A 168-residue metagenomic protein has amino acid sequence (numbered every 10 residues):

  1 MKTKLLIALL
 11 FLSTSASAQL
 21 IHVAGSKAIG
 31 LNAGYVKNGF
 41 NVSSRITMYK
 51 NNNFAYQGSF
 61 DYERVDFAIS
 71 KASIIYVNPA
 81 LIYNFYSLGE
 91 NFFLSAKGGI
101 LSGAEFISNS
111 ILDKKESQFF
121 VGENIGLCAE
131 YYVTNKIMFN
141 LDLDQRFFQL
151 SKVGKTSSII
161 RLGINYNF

Functional and structural regions predicted by a protein language model:
M1-A24: Cleavable N-terminal export/targeting peptides
A18-R64, N167: Short glycine/proline- and aromatic-enriched beta-strand/turn motifs that initiate or cap beta-hairpins
S26-I29, N109-L112, D144-F147: Extracytoplasmic loops and strand-loop junctions of Gram-negative outer membrane beta-barrel proteins
G30, N41-R45, N78-A80, N124-G126 (+1 more regions): Membrane-embedded beta-strand positions in outer-membrane beta-barrel channels/transporters
G30-S43, D66-S73, Q149-S157: Solvent-exposed loop/turn segments connecting transmembrane beta-strands in outer-membrane beta-barrel proteins
T47-L112, Q118-F120, Y131-I137, N165-F168: Gram-negative (and chloroplast) outer-membrane scaffold detector with strong preference for beta-barrel transmembrane
N135, L143-S151, I160: Extracytoplasmic electrostatic interaction patches
T156-F168: Outer-membrane beta-barrel "beta-signal"
